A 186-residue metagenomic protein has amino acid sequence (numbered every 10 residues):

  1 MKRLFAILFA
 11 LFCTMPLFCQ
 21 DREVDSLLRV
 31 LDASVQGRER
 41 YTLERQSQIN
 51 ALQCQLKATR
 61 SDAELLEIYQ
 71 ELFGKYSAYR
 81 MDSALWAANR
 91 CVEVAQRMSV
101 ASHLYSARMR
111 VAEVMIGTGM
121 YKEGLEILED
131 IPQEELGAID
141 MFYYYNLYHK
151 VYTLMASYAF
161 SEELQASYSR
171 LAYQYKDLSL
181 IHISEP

Functional and structural regions predicted by a protein language model:
M1-S34, A84, Y148: Bacterial Sec-dependent N-terminal signal peptides
Q20-E71, D82: N-terminal leader/linker segments that initiate helical-solenoid repeat arrays
E39-A51, S77-N89, G117-E129, L164-L178: Helix-turn-helix repeat elements of alpha-solenoid scaffolds
L56-S61, V92-S99, D130-G137: Solenoid-like repeat scaffolds
E64-L65, L104, M141: Residues that mark the junctions of alpha-helical repeat units in TPR/alpha-solenoid scaffolds
G74-K75, V114, V151, Y158: Residue-level signature for tetratricopeptide repeat
S179-P186: Residue-level detector of conserved catalytic or cofactor/ligand-binding positions in enzyme active sites
